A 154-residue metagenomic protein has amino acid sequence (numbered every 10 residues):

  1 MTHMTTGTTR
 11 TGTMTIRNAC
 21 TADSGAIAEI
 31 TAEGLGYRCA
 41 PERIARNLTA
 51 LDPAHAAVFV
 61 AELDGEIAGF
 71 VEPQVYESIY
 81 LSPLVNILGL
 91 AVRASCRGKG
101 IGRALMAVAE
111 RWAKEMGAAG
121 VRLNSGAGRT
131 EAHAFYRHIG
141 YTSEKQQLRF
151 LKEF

Functional and structural regions predicted by a protein language model:
M1-A22: Conserved N-terminal entry element of GNAT/NAT acetyltransferase domains
T2-H3, G7, L148-F154: Terminal substrate-recognition subdomain of acyl/acetyltransferases
N18-P83, L88, A107, E153: Acetyl-CoA-dependent GNAT
L90-R97: A short, internal acetyl-CoA/4′-phosphopantetheine-binding micro-motif in the GNAT/acyltransferase core
G98-R111, H138: Conserved acetyl-CoA-binding loop-helix of GNAT-fold acetyltransferases
R103, A127-Q146: Conserved active-site alpha-helix within GNAT-family acetyltransferase domains
M106, A113-S125: Conserved GNAT acetyl-CoA-binding A-motif
R122-A132, L151-F154: Conserved beta-strand-loop-alpha-helix junction that forms the acyl-donor binding cleft
